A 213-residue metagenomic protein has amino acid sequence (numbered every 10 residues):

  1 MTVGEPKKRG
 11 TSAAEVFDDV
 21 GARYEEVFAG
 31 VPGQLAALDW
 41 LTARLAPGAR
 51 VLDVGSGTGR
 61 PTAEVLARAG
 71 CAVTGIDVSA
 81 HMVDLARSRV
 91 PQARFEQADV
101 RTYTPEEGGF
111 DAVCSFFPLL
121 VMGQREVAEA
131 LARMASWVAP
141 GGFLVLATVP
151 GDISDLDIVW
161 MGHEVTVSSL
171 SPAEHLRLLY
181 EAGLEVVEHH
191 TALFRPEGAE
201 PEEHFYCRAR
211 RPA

Functional and structural regions predicted by a protein language model:
T2-P47, D152: Conserved class I S-adenosyl-L-methionine
L52, T58-T102: Class I SAM-dependent methyltransferase SAM/SAH-binding core
C114-S115: A conserved beta-strand element that flanks and buttresses the S-adenosyl-L-methionine
A128-P140: A short glycine-rich, Lys/Arg-flanked "PGG" loop and its adjoining helix->strand segment in the class I
G141-T148: Conserved beta-strand signature within the Rossmann-like core of class I S-adenosyl-L-methionine
V149-T166: Short, glycine-/aromatic-enriched active-site segment of Class I SAM-dependent methyltransferases
V167-G183: Short alpha-helix
E197-A213: Core SAM-dependent methyltransferase catalytic element
